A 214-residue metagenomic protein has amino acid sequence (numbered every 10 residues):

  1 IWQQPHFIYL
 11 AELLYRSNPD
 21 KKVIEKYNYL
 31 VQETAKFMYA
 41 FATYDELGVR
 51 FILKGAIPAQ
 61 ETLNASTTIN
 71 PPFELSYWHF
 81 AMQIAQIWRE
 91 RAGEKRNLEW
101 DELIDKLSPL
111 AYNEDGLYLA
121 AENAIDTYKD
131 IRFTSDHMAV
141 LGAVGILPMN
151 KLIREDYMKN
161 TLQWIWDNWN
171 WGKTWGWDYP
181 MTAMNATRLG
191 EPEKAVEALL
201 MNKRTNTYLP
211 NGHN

Functional and structural regions predicted by a protein language model:
I1-S17, E25, P72-N214: Active-site core of glycosidic bond-cleaving carbohydrate-active enzymes
F7, N28-Y29, A35-F37: Extracytoplasmic, non-cytosolic globular domains
V23-Q32, R50-A56, E197-M201: Beta-strand segments within the central parallel beta-sheet cores of soluble alpha/beta enzyme folds
Q32-E33, E122: A short linear-motif detector with a strong N-terminal bias
E33-W88: Acidic/histidine-rich catalytic neighborhood
